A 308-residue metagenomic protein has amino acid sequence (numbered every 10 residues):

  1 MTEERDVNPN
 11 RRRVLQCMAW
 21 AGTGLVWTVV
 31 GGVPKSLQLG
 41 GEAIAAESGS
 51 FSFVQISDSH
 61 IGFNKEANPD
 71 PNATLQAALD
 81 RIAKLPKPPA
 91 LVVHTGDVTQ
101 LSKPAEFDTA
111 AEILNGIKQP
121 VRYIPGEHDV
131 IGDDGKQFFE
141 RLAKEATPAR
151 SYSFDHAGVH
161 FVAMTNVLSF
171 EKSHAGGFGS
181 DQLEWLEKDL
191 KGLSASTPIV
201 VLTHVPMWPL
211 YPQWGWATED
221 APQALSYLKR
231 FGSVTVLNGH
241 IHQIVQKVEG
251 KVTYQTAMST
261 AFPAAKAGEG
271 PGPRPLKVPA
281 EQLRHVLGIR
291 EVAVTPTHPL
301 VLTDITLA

Functional and structural regions predicted by a protein language model:
M1-N10, L37: N-terminal secretory signal peptides
N10-S36: N-terminal export leaders
S36-T109, K188: N-terminal active-site segment of His-dependent metallophosphoesterases
I56-S57, V92-G96, R122-E127, L202-T203 (+2 more regions): Active-site neighborhood of phospho(di)ester-bond hydrolases with catalytic His/Asp-centered motifs
S59-F63, V167-E171, P206-P209: A short, flexible beta-alpha/helix-coil linker loop
F63, S102, W208-Y211, V245: Short, solvent-exposed loop/turn segments at secondary-structure junctions
K103-P198, D220-T235, K247-M258, F262 (+2 more regions): Extended active-site neighborhood of metal-dependent phosphoesterases/phosphodiesterases
A195-P209: Short acidic, glycine-rich surface-loop motifs adjacent to enzyme active sites
